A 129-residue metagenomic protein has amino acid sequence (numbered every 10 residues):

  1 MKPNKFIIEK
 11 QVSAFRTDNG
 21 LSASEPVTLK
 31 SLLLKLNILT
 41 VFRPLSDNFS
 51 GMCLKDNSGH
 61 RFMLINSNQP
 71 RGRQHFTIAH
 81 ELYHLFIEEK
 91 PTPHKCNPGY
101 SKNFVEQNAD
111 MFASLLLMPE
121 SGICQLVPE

Functional and structural regions predicted by a protein language model:
M1-E129: Active-site hotspot residues in diverse enzymes, especially metal/ion-binding acidic/histidine motifs
